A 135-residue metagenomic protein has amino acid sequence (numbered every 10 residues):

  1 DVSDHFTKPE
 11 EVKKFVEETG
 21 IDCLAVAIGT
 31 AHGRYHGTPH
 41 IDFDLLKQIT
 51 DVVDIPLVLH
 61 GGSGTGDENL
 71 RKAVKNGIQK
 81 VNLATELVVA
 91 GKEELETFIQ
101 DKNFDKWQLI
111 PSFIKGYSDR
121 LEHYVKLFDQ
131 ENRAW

Functional and structural regions predicted by a protein language model:
D1-V52, D67, R71-L83, V89-E96 (+1 more regions): Alpha/beta enzyme core
I28, H60-S63: Short catalytic/ligand-gating loop segments at beta-alpha or beta-beta junctions within enzyme catalytic domains
D51-G61: Short beta-strand/loop segments at the ligand-binding rim of alpha/beta enzyme cores
T65, E86, R120: Functionally constrained cores in energy, signaling, and assembly domains
L95-W135: Extended, intrinsically disordered, low-complexity segments
